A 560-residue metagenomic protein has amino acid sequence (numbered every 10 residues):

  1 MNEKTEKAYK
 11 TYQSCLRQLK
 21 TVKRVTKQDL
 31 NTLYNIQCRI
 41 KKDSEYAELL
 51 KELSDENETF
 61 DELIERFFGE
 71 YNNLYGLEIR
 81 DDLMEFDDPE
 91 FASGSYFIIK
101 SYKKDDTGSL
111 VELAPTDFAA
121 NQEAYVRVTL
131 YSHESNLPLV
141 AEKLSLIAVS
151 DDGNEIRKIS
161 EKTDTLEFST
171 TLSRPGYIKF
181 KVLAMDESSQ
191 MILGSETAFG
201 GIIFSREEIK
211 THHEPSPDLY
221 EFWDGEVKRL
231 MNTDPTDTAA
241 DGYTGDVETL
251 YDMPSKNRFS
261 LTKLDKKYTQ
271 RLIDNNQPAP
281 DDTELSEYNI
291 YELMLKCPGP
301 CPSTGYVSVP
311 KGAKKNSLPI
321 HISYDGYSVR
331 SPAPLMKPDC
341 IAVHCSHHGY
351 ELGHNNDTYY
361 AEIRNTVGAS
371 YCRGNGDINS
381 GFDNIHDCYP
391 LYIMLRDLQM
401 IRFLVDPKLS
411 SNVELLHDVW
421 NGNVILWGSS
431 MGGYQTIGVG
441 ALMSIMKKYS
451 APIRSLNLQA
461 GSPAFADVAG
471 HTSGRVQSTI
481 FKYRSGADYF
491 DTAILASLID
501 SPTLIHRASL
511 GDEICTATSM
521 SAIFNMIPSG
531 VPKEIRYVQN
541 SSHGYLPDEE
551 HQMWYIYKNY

Functional and structural regions predicted by a protein language model:
D82-E207: Beta-strand-enriched, solvent-exposed domains that form extended recognition/catalytic surfaces
T249-G312: N-terminal cap/lid segment of alpha/beta-hydrolase-fold proteins
N316-G326: Short beta-strand element of the alpha/beta-hydrolase
R330-L395, A469-G470: Cap/lid segment of the alpha/beta-hydrolase catalytic domain
G376-S430: Gly/Ser-rich "nucleophile elbow"/oxyanion-hole loop immediately N-terminal to the catalytic nucleophile in hydrolases
S429, G433-S485, P547: Hydrolase active-site cap/lid region
D467, S473-M526: The feature captures the conserved acid-bearing segment of alpha/beta-hydrolase catalytic domains
A517, S521-Y560: C-terminal catalytic histidine-bearing segment of alpha/beta-hydrolase fold enzymes
